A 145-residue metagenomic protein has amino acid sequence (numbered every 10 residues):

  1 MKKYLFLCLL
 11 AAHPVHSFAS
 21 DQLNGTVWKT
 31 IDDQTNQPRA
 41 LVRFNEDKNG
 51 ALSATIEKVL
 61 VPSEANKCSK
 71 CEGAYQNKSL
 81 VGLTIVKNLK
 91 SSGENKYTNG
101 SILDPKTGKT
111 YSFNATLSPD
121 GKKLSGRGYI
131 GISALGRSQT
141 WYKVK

Functional and structural regions predicted by a protein language model:
M1, P14-S17, W141: Intrinsically disordered, glycine/charged-rich N-terminal periplasmic/extracytoplasmic linker segments that lie
Y4-H13: Sec-dependent N-terminal signal peptides
L7, S17, K67-K70: The N-terminal extracellular segments of secreted preproproteins, especially immediately downstream of signal
H16-V27: N-terminal helix-cap/turn-to-beta initiation motif at the start of protein domains
Q22, P38, L135: Exposed loop/turn and edge beta-strand positions of beta-sandwich/beta-sheet ligand-binding modules
G25, T30-F113: Central antiparallel beta-sheet cores of small beta-barrel/beta-sandwich binding domains
K123, Y129-K145: Edge beta-strand at a domain terminus
